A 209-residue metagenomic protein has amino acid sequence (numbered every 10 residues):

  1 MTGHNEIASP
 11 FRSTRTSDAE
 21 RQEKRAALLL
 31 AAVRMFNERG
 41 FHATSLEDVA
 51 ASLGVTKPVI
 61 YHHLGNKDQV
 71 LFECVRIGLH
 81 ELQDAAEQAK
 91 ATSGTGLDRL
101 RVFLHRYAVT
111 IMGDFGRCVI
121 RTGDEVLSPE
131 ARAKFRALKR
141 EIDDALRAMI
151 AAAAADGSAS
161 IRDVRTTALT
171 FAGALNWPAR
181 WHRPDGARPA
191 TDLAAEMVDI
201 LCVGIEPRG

Functional and structural regions predicted by a protein language model:
M1-E23, G209: N-terminal intrinsically disordered/low-complexity leader segments
G3-E6, R106-A108, S160-R180, D192-G204: Hydrophobic alpha-helical segments that form the core of small-molecule binding pockets and/or dimer interfaces
K24, K67, G78, L82 (+5 more regions): Hydrophobic/aromatic residues within well-ordered alpha-helical segments
A27, A31, M35-Q69, E73: Helix-turn-helix
F41-H42, A159, R188: Conserved hydrophobic residue
E73, E87-G113, T167-F171: Hydrophobic alpha-helical connector segments
H80-Q83, T110, E130-D156, R165-L169 (+1 more regions): Amphipathic alpha-helical packing segments from all-alpha helical-bundle domains
I111-E130, R147: Amphipathic alpha-helical segments used for helix-helix packing
